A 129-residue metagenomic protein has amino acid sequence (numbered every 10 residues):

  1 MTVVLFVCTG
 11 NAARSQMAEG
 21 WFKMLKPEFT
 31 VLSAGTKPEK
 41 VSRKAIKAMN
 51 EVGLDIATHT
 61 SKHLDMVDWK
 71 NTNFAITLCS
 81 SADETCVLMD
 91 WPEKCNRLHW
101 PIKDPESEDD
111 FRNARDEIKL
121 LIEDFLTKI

Functional and structural regions predicted by a protein language model:
M1-M66: Conserved active-site segments centered on acidic
V4-F6, A12, K70, L121-I129: N-terminal/domain-start segments enriched in small and hydrophobic, helix-friendly residues, covering either
N11, M49, A75-I76, I118: Conserved small-residue
K26-T30, N71, E93-N96: Short glycine/proline-enriched coil/turn segments at helix->beta-strand junctions
S33, T77, L98-P101: Structural signal for conserved beta-strand scaffold positions within catalytic alpha/beta enzyme cores
G35-P38, A82, D104-P105: Short histidine/acidic/glycine/proline-rich micro-motifs that form metal- and phosphate-coordinating active-site loops
V67-W91: Mid-chain, well-packed structural core segment of small domains
E84-I129: Phosphate-binding/catalytic loops
